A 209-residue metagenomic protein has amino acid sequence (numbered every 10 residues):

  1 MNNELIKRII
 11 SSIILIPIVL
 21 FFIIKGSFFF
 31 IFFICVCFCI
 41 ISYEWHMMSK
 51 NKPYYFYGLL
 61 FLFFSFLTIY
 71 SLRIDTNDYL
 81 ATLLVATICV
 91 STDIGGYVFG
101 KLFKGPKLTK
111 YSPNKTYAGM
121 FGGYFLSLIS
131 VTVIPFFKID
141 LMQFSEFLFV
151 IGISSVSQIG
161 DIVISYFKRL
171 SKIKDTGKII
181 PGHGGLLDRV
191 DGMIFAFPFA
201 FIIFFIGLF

Functional and structural regions predicted by a protein language model:
M1-I13, Y43-V131, F136-A196: Interhelical loop and helix-boundary elements at the membrane-water interface of polytopic inner-membrane proteins
I6-K7, F29-V36: Start-of-domain marker
P17-I18: Membrane-interface extramembranous regions
F22-F30, D75, F209: Transmembrane helix interruption/hinge and helix-loop junction motifs
F30, C39, F63: Electropositive phosphate-/nucleotide-binding environments in soluble metabolic enzymes
C35-E44: Central hydrophobic cores of alpha-helical transmembrane segments in multi-pass inner-membrane proteins across all
F199: Flexible, active-site-proximal loop/turn residues at the rims of small-molecule/cofactor binding pockets and catalytic
I202-F209: Juxtamembrane boundary at the C-terminal end of a transmembrane helix
